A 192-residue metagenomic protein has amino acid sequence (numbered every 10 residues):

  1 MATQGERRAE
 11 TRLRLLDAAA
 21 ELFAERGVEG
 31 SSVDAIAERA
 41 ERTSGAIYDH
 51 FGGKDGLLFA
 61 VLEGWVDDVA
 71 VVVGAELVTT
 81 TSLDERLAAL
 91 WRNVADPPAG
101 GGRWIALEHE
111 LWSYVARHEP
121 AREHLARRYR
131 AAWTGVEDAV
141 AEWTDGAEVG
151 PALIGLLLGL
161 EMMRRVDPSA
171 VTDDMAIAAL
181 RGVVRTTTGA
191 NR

Functional and structural regions predicted by a protein language model:
M1-E10, D17, N191-R192: N-terminal intrinsically disordered/low-complexity leader segments
R14, A18-G56, A60: Helix-turn-helix
G52-G56, A60, V78-T81, A99 (+3 more regions): Residues in soluble alpha-helical coiled-coils and helical-bundle/repeat scaffolds
A60, V71-W104, V149-L153: Hydrophobic alpha-helical connector segments
E63-V69: Short, basic, alpha-helical segments at the C-terminal edge of helix-turn-helix-like DNA-binding modules
E85-R86, P98-A126: Amphipathic alpha-helical segments used for helix-helix packing
R122-A126, R130, A141-R192: Hydrophobic/aromatic-rich alpha-helical bundle segments in the mid-to-C-terminal region
